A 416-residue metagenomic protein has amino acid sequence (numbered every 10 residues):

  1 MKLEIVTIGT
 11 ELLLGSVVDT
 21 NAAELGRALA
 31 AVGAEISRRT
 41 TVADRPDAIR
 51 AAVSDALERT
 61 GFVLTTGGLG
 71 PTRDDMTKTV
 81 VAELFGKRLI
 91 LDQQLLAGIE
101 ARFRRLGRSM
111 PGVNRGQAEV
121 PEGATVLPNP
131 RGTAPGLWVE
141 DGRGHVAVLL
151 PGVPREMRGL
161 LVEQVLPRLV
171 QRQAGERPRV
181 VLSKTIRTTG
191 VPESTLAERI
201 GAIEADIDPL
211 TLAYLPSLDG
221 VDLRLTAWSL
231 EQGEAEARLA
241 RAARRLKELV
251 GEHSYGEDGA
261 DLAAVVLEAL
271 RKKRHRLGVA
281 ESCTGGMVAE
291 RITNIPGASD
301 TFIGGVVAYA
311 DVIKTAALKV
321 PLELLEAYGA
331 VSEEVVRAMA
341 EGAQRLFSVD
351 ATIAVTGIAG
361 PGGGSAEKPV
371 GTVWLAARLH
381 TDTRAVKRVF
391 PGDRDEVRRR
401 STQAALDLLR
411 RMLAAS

Functional and structural regions predicted by a protein language model:
M1-T40, D44, E236-A237: Glycine-rich phosphate/diphosphate-binding loop of Rossmann-like nucleotide-binding domains
L3-I5, A147, L277: Conserved hydrophobic helix-helix packing surfaces used for dimerization/oligomerization
I8-T10, T65-R73, P151-G152, W228 (+1 more regions): Glycine-rich beta-strand-to-loop/alpha-helix junction loops that act as flexible
G26, A30-D55, L91-P130, I313-A351: Glycine-rich oxoanion-binding loops at beta->alpha junctions
A48, S54, D75-Q173: Proline/glycine-rich low-complexity loops and linkers
T60: An anion/phosphate-binding loop that grips the pyrophosphate of nucleotide cofactors and donors
G98-E100, G116, G233-S416: Short alpha-helical segments enriched in small residues
E140-D219, R224-T226, E234-L239: Accessory alpha-helical/coil subdomains and C-terminal extensions that flank or cap enzyme catalytic cores
